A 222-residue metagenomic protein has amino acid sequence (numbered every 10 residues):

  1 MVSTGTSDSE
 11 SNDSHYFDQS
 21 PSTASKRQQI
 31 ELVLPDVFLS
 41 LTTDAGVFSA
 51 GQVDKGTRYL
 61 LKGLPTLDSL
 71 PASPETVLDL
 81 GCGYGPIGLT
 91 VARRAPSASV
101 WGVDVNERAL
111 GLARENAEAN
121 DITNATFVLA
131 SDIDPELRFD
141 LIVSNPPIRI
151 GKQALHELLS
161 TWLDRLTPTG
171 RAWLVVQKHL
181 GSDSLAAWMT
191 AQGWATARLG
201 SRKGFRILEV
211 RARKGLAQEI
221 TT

Functional and structural regions predicted by a protein language model:
M1-P35, G46, A50: N-terminal auxiliary segments of SAM/dcSAM-dependent transferases
N12-K26, G181-T222: Class I S-adenosyl-L-methionine
G56-S144: Conserved SAM/SAH cofactor-binding pocket of Class I
D104-R108, A154, Q177: Short beta->alpha hinge that forms the Motif I/post-I loop of the SAM-binding pocket
L141-Q153: Glycine-rich phosphate-binding "P-loop"
I148-I150, Q177-S182: Short "lid" loop at the C-terminus of a central beta-strand within the Rossmann-like core of SAM-dependent
H156-P168: A short glycine-rich, Lys/Arg-flanked "PGG" loop and its adjoining helix->strand segment in the class I
T169-V176: Conserved beta-strand signature within the Rossmann-like core of class I S-adenosyl-L-methionine
